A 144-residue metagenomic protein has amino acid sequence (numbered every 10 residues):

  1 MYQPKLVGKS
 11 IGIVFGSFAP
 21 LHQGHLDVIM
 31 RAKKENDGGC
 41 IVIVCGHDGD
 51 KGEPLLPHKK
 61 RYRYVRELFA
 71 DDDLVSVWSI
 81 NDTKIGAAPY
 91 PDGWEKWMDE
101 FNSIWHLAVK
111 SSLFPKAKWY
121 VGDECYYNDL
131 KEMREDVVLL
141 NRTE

Functional and structural regions predicted by a protein language model:
M1-E144: Nucleotidyltransferase catalytic core that binds NTPs
